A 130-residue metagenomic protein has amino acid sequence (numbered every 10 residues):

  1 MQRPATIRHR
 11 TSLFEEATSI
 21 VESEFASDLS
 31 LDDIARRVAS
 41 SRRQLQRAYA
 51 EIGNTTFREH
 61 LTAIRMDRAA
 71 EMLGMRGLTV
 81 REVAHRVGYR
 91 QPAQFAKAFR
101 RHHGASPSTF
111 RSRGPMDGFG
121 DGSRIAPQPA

Functional and structural regions predicted by a protein language model:
M1-E16, Q44: An amphipathic alpha-helical interaction segment
H9-L13, D33, R37, L61: A generic short alpha-helical patch detector that favors 3-5-residue windows in or near N-terminal regions
S19, S23, D28-D32, E51-Q91 (+1 more regions): Terminal helix-turn-helix DNA-binding modules in bacterial transcription factors
D33-R42, Q46, G88: Helix-turn-helix
I34-R36, L78, R100: Intrinsic disorder/low-complexity segments in short proteins, especially the signal peptide and propeptide regions
R43, P92-A93, S108: Key DNA-contact positions within bacterial/archaeal DNA-binding proteins
L45-Y49, Q94-F95, F99: Short hydrophobic/aromatic patch on the recognition helix
G88, F99-R100, G104-P107: Conserved phosphate-binding and hydrolysis motifs of nucleotide-dependent enzymes
